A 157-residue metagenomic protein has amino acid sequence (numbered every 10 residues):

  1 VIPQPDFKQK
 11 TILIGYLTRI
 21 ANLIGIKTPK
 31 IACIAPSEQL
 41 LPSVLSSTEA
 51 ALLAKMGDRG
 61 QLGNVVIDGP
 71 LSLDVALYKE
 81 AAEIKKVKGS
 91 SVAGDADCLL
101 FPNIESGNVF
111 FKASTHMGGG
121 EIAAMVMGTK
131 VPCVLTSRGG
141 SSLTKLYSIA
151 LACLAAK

Functional and structural regions predicted by a protein language model:
V1-V92, D97-K157: Anion-binding alpha/beta catalytic cores of soluble intermediary-metabolism enzymes, centered on
